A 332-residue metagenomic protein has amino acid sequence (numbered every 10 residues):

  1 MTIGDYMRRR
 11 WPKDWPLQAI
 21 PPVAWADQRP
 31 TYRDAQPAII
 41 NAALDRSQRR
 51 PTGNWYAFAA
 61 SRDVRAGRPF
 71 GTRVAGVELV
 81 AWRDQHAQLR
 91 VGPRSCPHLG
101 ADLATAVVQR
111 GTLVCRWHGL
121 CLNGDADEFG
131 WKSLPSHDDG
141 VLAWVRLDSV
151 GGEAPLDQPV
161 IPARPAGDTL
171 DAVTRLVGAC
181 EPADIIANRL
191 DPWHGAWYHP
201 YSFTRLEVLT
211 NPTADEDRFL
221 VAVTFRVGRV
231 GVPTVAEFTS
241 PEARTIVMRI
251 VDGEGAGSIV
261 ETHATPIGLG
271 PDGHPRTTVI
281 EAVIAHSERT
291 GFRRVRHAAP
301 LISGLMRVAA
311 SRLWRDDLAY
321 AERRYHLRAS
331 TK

Functional and structural regions predicted by a protein language model:
T2-S61, P135-D139, A143-A163: Replace "small metal-dependent catalytic modules" with "small catalytic or cofactor-binding modules
G4-D5, P12, D157-K332: C-terminal catalytic domain of Rieske-type non-heme iron oxygenases
P16-P21, P30-L44, V77, A106-V107 (+3 more regions): A broad, low-specificity signal for short, low-complexity segments enriched in glycine/proline and polar/charged
R49-P51, V74, F129, D138 (+3 more regions): A generic structural signal for short, non-catalytic loop/turn and secondary-structure boundary residues
T52-A57, S61-R65, W117-L120, G124 (+2 more regions): Short Pro/Gly-enriched beta-strand edge/turn motifs at strand-loop
T52-W55, G67, G140, G167-V173 (+1 more regions): Sequence-level motif detector for i,i+2 pairs with an aromatic at +2
A59-A163: Rieske [2Fe-2S] iron-sulfur-binding domain
